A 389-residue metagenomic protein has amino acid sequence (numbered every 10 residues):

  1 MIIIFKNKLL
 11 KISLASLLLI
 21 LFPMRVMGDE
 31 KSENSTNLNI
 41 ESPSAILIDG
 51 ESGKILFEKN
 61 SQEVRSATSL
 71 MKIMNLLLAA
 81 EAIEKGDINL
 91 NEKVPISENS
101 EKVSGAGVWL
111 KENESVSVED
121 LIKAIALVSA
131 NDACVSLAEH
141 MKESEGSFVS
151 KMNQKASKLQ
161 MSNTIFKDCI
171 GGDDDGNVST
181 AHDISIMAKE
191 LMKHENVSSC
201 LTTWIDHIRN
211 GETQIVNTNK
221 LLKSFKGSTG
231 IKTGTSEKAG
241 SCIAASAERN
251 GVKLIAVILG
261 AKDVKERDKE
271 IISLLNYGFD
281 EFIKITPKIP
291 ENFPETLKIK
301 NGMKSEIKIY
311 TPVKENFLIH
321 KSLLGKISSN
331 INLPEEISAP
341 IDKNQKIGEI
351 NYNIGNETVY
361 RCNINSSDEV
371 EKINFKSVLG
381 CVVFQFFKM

Functional and structural regions predicted by a protein language model:
I2-S13: Bacterial N-terminal signal peptides that target proteins for export
L19-M27: C-terminal segment of classical bacterial N-terminal signal peptides
M24, K85, T286-I289: Residues in and immediately flanking transmembrane alpha helices
V26-E195: Active-site-adjacent loops and short helices of periplasmic peptidoglycan-processing enzymes
M161-I165, D173-M389: Domain-terminus/edge residues, biased toward the C-terminal soluble/receptor-binding domains of extracytoplasmic
